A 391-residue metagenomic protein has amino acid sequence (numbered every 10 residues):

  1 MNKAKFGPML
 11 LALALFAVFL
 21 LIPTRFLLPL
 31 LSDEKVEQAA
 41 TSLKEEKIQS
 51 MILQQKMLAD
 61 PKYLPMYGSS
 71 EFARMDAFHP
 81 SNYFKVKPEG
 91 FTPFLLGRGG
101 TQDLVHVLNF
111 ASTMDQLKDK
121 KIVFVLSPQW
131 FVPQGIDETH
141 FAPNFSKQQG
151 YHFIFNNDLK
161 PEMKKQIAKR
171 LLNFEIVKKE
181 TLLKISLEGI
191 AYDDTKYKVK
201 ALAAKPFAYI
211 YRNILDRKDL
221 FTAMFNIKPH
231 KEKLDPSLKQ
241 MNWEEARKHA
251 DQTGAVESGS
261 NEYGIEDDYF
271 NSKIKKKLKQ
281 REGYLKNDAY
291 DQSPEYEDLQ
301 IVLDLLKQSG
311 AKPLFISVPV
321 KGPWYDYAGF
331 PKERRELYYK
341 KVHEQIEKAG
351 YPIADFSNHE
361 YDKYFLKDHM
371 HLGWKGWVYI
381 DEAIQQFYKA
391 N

Functional and structural regions predicted by a protein language model:
K5-R25: Hydrophobic membrane-insertion alpha-helices, especially the h-region of bacterial N-terminal signal peptides
R25-K47: Alpha-helical transmembrane signal-anchor/signal-peptide segments
M57-F78: Catalytic nucleophile-elbow at a beta strand-turn-alpha helix junction centered on a G-D-S/GDSL motif, marking
F72-E162: Membrane-embedded segments
L96-R98, E333, Y338-N391: C-terminal regions of proteins
G135-F141, Y325-R334: Short, flexible/disordered intra-domain loops and linkers
Y151-E297: Secreted/periplasmic serine-hydrolase-like ester/acetyl group-modifying domain
D288, L306, L314-V318, Y325: Substrate-recognition/cap regions that form aromatic- and gly/pro-loop-enriched pockets for small-molecule ligands
